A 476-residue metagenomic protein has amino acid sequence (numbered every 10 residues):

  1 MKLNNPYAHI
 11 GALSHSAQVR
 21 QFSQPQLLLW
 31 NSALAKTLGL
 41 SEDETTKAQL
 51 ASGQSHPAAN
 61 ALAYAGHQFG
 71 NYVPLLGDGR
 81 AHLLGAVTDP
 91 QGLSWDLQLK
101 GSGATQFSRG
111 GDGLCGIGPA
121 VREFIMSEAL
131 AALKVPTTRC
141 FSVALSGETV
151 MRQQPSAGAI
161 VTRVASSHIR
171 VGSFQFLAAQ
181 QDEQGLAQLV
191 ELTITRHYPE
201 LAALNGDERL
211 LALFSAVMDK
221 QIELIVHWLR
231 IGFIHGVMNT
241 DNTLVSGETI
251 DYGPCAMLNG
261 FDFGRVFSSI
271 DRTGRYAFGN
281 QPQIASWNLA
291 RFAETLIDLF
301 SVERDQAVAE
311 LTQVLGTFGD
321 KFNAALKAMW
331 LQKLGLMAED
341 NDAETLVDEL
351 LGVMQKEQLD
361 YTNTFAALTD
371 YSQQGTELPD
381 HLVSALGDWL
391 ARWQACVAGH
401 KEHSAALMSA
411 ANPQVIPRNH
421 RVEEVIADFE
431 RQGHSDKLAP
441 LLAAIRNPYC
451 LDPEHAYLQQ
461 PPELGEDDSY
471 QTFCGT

Functional and structural regions predicted by a protein language model:
M1-Y64, F69, R272-T476: Regulatory N- and C-terminal appendages and interdomain linkers associated with kinase/kinase-like NTP transferase
L3-G11, W95-Q106, V190, I194 (+2 more regions): Active-site-adjacent bridging/hinge elements
Q18-R20, D112-L114, L211-A212: Short, contiguous strand/loop micro-motifs
Q24-L27, A33-D43, G53-A202, S246-E248 (+6 more regions): Conserved ATP-binding subdomain of kinase catalytic cores across diverse folds
G85, D89, W95, I250-D262 (+1 more regions): An acidic intrinsically disordered interaction segment
A120, V150-H235, S246-G352: ATP-dependent phospho-/nucleotidyl transfer catalytic cores
T240-D241, V245: Catalytic-loop Lys-Pro-X-Asn motif of eukaryotic-like protein kinases
